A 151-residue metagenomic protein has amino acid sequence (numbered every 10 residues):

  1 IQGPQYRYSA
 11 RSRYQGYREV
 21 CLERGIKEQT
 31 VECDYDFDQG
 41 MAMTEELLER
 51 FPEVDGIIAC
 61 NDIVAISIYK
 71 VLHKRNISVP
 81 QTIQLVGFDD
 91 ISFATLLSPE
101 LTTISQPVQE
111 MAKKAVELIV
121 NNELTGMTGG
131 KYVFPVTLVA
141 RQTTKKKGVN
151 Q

Functional and structural regions predicted by a protein language model:
I1-Q151: Bacterial carbohydrate/catabolite-sensing allosteric modules
